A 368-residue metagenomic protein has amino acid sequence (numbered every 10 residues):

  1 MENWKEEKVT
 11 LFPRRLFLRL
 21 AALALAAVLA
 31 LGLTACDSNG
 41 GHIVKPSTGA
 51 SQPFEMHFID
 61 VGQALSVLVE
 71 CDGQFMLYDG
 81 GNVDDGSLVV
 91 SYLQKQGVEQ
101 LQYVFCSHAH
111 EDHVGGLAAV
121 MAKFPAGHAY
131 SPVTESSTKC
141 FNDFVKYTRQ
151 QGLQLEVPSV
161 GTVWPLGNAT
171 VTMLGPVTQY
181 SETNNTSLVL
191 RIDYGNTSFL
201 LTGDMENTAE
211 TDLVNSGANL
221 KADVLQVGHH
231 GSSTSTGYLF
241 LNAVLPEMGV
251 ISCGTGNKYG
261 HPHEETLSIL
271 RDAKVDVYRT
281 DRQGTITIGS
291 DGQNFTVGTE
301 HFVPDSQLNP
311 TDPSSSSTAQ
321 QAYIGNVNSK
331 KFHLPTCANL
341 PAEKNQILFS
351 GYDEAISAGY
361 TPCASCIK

Functional and structural regions predicted by a protein language model:
E2-L11, L33-A319, N339, N345 (+1 more regions): Non-globular, low-confidence helical/coil segments that flank catalytic cores
R14-N39: Sec-dependent N-terminal signal peptides of Gram-positive bacterial secreted proteins and lipoproteins
L29, K330, I356-G359: Residue-level signal for mature regions of secreted extracellular proteins and peptides
W164, K330, L348: Residues that recognize and position ribonucleotide moieties
I288, Q320, D353-S357: Hydrophilic extracytoplasmic domains
S314-K330: SH3-family beta-barrel domains
N326-A342: Short aromatic-glycine-(Arg/Gly/Cys) micro-motifs in beta-strand/loop hairpins
C337-K368: Compact, charge-rich alpha-helical regulatory domains located at protein termini
